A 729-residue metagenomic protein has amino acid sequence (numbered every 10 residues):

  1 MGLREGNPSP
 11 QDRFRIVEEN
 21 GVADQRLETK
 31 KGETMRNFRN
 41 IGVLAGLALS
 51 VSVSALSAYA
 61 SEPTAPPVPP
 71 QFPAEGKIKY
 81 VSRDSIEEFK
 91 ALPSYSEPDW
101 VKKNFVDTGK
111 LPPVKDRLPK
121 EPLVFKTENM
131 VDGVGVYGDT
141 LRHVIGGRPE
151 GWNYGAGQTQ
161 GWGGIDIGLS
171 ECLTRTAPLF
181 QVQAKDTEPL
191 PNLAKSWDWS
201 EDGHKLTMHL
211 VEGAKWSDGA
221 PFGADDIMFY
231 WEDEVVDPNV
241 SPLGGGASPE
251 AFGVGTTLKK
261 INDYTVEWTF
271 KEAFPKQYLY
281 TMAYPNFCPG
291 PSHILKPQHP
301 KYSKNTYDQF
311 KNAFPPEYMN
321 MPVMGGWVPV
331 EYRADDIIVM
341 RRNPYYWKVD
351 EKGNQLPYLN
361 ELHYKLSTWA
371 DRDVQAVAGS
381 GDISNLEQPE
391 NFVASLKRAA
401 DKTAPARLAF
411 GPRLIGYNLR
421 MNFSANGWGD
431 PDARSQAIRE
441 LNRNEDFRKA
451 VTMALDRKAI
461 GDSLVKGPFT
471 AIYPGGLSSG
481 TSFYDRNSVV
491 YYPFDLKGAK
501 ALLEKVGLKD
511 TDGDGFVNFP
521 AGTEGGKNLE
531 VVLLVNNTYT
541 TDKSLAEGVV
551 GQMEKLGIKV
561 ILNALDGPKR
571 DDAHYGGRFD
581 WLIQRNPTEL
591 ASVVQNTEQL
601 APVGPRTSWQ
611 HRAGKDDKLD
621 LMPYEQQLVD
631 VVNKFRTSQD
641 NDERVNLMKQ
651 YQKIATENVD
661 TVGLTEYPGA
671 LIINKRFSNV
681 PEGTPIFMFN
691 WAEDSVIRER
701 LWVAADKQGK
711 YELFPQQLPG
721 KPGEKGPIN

Functional and structural regions predicted by a protein language model:
N7, F14, G21-K31, N37-F38 (+13 more regions): Extracytoplasmic/periplasmic ligand-capture domains
R36-A45: Bacterial N-terminal signal peptides that target proteins for export
A45-S54: Bacterial N-terminal signal peptides
E75-K79, S85-A91, V101, V106-V136 (+3 more regions): Non-catalytic accessory/assembly modules
N104-T108, P112-S200, P322: N-terminal lobe/hinge region of extracytoplasmic solute-binding protein
I145-I167, A220, Q277-F287, P431-R434 (+2 more regions): A structural "hinge/loop" feature
G246-T306, S463, T684: Surface-exposed binding/hinge segments that line and control ligand-binding clefts or catalytic entry sites
